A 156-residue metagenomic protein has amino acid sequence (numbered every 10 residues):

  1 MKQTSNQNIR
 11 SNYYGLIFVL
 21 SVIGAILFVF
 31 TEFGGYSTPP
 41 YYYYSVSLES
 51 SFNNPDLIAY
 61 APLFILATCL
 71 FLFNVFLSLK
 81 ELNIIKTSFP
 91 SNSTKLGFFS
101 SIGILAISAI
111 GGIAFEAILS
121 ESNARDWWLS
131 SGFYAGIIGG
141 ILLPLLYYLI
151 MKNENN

Functional and structural regions predicted by a protein language model:
K2-N156: Compact integral membrane and secretory-pathway proteins
